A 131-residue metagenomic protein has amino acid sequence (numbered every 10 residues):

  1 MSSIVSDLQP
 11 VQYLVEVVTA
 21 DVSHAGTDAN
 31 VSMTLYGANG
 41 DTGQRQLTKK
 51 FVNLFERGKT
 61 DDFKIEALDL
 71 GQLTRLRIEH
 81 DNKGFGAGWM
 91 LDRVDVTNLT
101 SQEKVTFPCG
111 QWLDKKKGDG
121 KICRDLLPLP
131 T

Functional and structural regions predicted by a protein language model:
M1-T131: Regulatory, non-catalytic segments
